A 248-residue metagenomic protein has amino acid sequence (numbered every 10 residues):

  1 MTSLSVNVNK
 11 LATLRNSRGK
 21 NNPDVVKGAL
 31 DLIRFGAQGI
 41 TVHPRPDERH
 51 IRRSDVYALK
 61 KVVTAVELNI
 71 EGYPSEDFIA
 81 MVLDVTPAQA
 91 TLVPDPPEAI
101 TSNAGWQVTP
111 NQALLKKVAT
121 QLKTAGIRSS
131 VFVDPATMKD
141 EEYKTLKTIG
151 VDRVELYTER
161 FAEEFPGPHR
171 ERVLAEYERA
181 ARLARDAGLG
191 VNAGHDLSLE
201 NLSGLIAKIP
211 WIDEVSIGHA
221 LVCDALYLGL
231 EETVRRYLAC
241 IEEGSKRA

Functional and structural regions predicted by a protein language model:
M1-N69, Y73, L83-P87, T145-G150 (+1 more regions): Conserved N-terminal beta1-alpha1 strand-loop-helix module at the mouth
M1-S17, P96, I100-S102, L115-K116 (+1 more regions): N-terminal small/glycine-rich loop or linker at the start of catalytic domains across soluble metabolic enzymes
T2-V8, I40-V42, L68-I70, A90-L92 (+4 more regions): Hydrophobic faces of well-ordered beta-strands that scaffold small-molecule active sites in alpha/beta enzyme cores
H43, T91-A99, V151-F165, W211-L230: Glycine-rich phosphate-binding active-site loops on the catalytic face of alpha/beta enzymes
P44-T120, T137-E141, A162, Y177-A181: N-terminal active-site wall of soluble small-molecule enzyme domains
S75-V85, A136-I149, A193, L197-I212: Catalytic cores of alpha/beta
P97, R128-L183: Histidine/lysine/aspartate-rich catalytic loop segments that bind and position anionic ligands
P166-R170, D224-K246: C-terminal helical cap(s) of enzyme catalytic domains, especially alpha/beta-barrels
